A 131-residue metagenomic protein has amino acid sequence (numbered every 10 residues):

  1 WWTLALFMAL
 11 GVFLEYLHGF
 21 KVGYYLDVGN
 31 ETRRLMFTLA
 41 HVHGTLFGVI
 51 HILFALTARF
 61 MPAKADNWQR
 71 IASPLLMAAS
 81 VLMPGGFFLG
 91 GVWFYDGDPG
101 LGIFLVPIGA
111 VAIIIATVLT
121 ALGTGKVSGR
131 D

Functional and structural regions predicted by a protein language model:
W1-H41, T45-D131: Polytopic transmembrane helical bundles with strong interfacial aromatic enrichment
